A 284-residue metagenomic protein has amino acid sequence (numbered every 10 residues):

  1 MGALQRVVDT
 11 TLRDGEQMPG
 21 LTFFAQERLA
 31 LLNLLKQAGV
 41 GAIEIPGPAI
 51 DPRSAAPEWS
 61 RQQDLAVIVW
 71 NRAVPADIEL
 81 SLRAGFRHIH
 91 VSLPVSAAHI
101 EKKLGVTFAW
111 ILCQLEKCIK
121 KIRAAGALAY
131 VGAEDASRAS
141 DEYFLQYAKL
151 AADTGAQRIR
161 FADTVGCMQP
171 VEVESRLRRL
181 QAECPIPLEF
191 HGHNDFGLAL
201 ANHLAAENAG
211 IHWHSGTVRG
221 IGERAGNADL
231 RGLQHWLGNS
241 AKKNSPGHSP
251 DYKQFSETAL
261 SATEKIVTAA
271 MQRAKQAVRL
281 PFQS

Functional and structural regions predicted by a protein language model:
M1-S284: Catalytic cores and adjacent flexible loops of soluble metabolic enzymes that perform enolate/carbanion chemistry on
